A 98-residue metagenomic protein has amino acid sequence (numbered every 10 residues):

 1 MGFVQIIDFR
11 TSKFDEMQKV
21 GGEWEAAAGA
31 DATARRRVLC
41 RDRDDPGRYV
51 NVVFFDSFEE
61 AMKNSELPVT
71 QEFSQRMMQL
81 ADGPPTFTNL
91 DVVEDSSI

Functional and structural regions predicted by a protein language model:
M1-T70, Q75-I98: Short S/T/G/P-rich N-terminal loop/turn motif that feeds into the first structured element of a domain
